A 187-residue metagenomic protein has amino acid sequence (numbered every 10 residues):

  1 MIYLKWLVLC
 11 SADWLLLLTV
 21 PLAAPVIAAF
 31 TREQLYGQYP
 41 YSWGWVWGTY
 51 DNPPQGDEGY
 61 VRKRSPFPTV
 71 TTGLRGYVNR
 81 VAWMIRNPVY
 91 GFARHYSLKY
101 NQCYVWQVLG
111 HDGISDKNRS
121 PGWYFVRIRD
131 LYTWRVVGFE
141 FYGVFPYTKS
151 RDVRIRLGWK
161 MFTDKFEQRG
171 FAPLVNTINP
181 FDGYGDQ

Functional and structural regions predicted by a protein language model:
I2-Y39: A transmembrane-helix-recognition feature enriched in membrane-embedded lipid enzymes and envelope glyco-/phospholipid
A24-V105: N-terminal topogenic membrane-targeting module
L35, S42, V46, D57 (+7 more regions): Intrinsically disordered, low-complexity segments enriched in small/polar residues
Y41, G48, N52, K63 (+9 more regions): Intrinsically disordered, low-complexity, compositionally biased regions/tails
T72, A82-W159: Acidic, low-complexity, intrinsically disordered interaction modules
G138-Q187: Charge-dense, extended regions
